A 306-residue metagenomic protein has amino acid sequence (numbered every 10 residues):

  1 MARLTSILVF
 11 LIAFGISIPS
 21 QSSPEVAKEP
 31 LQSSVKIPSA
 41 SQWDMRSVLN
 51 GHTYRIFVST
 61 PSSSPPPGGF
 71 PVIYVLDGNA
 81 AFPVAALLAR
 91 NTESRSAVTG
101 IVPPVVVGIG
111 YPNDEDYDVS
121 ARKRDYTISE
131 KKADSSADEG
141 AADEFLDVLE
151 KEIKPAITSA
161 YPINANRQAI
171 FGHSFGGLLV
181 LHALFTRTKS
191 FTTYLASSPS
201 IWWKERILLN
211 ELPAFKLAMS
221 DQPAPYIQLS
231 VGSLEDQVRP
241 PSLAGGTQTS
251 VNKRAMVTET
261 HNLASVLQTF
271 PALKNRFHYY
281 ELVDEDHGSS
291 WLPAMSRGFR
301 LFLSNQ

Functional and structural regions predicted by a protein language model:
M1-L8: Bacterial N-terminal signal peptides that target proteins for export
G15-P19: N-terminal signal peptide c-region/cleavage motif recognized by signal peptidases
S23-Q306: Non-catalytic cap/lid and distal C-terminal segments of serine-dependent acyl enzymes
